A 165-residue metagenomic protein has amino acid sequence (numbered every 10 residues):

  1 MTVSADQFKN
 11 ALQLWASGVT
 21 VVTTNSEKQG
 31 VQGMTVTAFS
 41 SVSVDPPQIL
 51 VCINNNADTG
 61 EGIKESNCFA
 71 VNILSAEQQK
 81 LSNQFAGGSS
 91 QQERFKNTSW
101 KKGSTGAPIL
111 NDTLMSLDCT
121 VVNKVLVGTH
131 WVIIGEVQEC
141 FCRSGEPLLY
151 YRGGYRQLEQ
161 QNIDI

Functional and structural regions predicted by a protein language model:
M1-I165: Basic, polyanion-binding surface patches
